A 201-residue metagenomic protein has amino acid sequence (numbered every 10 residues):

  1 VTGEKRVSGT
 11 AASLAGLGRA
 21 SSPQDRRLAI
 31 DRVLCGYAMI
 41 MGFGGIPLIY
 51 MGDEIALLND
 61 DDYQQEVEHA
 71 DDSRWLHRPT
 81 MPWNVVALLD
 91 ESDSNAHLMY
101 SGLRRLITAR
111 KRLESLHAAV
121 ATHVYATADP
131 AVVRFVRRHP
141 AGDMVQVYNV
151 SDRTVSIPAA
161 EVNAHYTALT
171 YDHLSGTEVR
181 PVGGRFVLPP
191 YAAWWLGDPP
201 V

Functional and structural regions predicted by a protein language model:
V1-V201: Active-site and adjacent substrate-binding regions of carbohydrate-active enzymes
